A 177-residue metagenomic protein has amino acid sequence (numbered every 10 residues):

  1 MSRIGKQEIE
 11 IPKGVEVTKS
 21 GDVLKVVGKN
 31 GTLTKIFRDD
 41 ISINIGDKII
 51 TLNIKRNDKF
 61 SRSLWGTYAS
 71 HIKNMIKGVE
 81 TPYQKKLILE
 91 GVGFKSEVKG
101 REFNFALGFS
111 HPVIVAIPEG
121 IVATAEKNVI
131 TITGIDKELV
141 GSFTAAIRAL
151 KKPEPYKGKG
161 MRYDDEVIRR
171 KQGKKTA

Functional and structural regions predicted by a protein language model:
M1-A177: Ribosome-associated RNA-binding proteins
